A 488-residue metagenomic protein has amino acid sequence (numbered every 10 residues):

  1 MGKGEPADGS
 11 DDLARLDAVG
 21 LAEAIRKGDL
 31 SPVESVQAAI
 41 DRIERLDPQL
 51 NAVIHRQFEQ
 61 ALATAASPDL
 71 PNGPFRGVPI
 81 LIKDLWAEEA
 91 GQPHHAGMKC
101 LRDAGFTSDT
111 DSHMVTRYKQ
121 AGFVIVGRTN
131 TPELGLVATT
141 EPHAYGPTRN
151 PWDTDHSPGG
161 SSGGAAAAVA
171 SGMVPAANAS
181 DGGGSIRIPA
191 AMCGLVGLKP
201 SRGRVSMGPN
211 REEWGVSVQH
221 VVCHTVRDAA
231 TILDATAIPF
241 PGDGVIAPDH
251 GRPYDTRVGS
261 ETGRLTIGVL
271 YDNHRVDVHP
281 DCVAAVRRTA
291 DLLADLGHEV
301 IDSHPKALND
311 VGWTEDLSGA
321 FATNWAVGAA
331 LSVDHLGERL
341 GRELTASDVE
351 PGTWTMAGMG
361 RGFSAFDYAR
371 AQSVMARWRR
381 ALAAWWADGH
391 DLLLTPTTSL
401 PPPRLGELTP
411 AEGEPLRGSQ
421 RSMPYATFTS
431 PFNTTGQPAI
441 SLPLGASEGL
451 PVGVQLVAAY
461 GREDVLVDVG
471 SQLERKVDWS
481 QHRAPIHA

Functional and structural regions predicted by a protein language model:
M1-P71, A235-A426, T434, G461 (+1 more regions): Amidase signature
G20-K27, L81, L101-F106, S217-H224 (+2 more regions): Short, well-ordered beta-strand elements within core beta-sheets of diverse protein domains
P74-M114: Enzymes and membrane/adaptor proteins characterized by extended Gly/Ser/Thr/Asp/Glu-rich, aromatic-dotted
P79-A87, N130-P132, S201, T398-L400 (+1 more regions): Short glycine-enriched loops at secondary-structure junctions
A90, L134-L136, I186, D277 (+1 more regions): Glycine/Thr-rich phosphate-binding loops of Rossmann-like dinucleotide-binding domains
L101-S108, D153-H156, E414-A426: A short acidic, glycine-rich active-site loop that binds or catalyzes chemistry on phosphate/adenosine moieties
S108-F240, L393, N433-T434, P438-A446 (+1 more regions): Short glycine/serine-rich loop segments
